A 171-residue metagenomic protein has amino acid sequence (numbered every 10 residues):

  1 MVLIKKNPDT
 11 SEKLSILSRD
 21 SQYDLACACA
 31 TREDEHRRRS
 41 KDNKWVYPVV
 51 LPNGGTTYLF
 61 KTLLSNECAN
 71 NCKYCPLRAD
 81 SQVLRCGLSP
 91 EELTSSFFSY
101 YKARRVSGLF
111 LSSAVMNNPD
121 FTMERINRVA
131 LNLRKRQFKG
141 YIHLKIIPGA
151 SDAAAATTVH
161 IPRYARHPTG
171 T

Functional and structural regions predicted by a protein language model:
M1-E67: Flexible, acidic/Gly-rich N-terminal and inter-domain linker regions that tether and position cofactor-handling modules
G55-T56, R105-S107, F138-I142, I161: Short, well-ordered coil/turn segments that N-cap beta-strands
F60, F110-A114, H143-I147, P168: A cross-family glycoside hydrolase active-site/sugar-binding cleft signature
T62-E91: Canonical Radical SAM [4Fe-4S] cluster-binding loop centered on the CxxxCxxC motif and its immediate flanking residues
R78-A79, S113-V115, T171: Short, histidine-centered active-site or binding-site loop motifs used for metal coordination, general acid-base
S81-T94, N118-R128, N132-T158: Canonical radical SAM enzyme core domain
S96-A114: Short Fe-S-cluster ligation motifs
G108, V159-T171: Non-cysteine beta-strand/loop elements that form the S-adenosyl-L-methionine
